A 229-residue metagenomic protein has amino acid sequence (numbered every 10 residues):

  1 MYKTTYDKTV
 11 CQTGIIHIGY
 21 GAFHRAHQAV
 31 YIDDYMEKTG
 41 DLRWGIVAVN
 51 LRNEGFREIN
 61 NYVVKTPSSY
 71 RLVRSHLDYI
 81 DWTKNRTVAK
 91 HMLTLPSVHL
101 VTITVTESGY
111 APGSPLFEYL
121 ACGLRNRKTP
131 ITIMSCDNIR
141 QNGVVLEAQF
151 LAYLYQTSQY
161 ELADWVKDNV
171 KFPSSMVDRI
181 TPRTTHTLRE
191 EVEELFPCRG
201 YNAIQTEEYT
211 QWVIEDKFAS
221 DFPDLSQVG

Functional and structural regions predicted by a protein language model:
M1-G229: Substrate/ligand-engaging "lid" and interaction regions
